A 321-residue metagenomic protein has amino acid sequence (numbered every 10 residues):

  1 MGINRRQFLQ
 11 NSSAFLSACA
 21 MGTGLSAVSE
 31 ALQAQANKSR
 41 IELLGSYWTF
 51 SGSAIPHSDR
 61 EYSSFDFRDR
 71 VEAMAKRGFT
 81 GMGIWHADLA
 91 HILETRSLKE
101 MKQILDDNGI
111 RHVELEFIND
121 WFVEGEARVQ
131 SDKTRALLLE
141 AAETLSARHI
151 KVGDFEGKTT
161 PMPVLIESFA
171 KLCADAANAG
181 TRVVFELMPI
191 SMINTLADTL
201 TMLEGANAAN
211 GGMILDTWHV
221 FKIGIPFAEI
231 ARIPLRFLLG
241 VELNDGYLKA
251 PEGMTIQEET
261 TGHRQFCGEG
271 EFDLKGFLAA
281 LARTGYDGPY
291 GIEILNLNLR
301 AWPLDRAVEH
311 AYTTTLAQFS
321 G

Functional and structural regions predicted by a protein language model:
G2-E143, A177, A208-G212, L235-L238 (+4 more regions): N-terminal pre-domain/capping segments
G45-T49, I84-D88, E114-N119, V152-D154 (+4 more regions): A cross-domain feature marking catalytic cores of carbohydrate-active enzymes and several ubiquitous metabolic/repair
Y62, W85-S97, D120-S131, F155-P163 (+5 more regions): Acidic-and-aromatic substrate-binding clefts and catalytic sites of carbohydrate-active enzymes
G81, H149, G240, G288-P289: Residues at the N-termini of beta-strands
G81-M82, K171-E271, L278: Acidic/histidine-rich catalytic cores of soluble enzymes
R96-E100, R128-A136, M162-A170, A197-L200 (+2 more regions): Charged helix-capping and loop-helix junction motifs
A142-T160, A179, F185-M188: Active-site groove signature of glycoside hydrolases
G253, H263-Q265, G288, I292-N298: Active-site clefts of carbohydrate-active enzymes
